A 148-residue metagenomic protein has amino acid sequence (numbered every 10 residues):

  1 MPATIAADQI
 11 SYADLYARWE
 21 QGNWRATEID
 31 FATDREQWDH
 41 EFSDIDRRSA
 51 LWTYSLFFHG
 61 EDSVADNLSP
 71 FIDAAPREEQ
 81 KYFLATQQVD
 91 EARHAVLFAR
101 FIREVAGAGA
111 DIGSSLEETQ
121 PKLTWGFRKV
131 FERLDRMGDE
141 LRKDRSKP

Functional and structural regions predicted by a protein language model:
M1-P148: Non-heme di-metal
